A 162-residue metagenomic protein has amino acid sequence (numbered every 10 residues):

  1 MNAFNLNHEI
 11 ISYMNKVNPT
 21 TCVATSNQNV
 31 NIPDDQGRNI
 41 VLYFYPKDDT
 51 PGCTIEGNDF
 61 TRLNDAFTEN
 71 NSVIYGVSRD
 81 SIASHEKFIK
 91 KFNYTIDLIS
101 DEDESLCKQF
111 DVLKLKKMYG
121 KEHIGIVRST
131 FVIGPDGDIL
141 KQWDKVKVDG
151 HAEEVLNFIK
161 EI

Functional and structural regions predicted by a protein language model:
M1-I162: Chalcogenol-based redox active-site neighborhoods
